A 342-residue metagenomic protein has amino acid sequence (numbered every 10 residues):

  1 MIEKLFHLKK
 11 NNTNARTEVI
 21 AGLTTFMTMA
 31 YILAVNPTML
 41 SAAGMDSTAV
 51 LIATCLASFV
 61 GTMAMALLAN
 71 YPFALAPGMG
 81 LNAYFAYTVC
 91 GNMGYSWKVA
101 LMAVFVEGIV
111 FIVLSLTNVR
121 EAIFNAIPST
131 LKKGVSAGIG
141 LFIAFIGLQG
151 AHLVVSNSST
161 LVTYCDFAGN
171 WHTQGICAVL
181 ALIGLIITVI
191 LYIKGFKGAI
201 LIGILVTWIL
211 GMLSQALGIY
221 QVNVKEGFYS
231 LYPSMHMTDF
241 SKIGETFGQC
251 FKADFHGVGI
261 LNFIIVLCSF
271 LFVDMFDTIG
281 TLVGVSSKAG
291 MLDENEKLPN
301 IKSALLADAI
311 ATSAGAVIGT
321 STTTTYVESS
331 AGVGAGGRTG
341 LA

Functional and structural regions predicted by a protein language model:
M1-A49, C165-G169, I204-K302: Helix-loop-helix hairpins and the membrane-proximal interhelical loops of multi-pass alpha-helical transport proteins
I2-N36, A57, G78-Y87, G91-I139 (+1 more regions): Helix-loop-helix junctions within the multi-pass membrane cores of secondary transporters/permeases
A42-V50, A69-A74, T163-I176, V333-A342: Short, amphipathic, aromatic/basic-enriched membrane-interface segments that mark the entry/exit of transmembrane
D46-N92: Active-site cofactor/substrate anionic-group-binding motifs, chiefly glycine- and Lys/Arg-rich phosphate-binding loops
F59-L67, T88-V89, I112, L185-I190 (+3 more regions): Alpha-helical transmembrane segments of multipass membrane proteins
G61-F73, V189-Y192, S269-D277, D308-I318: Transmembrane alpha-helix interface/packing and boundary motifs in multi-pass membrane proteins, characterized by
M63-P77, I190-L201, G334-G340: Membrane-helix interface "capping/anchor" motifs
M93-I209, L213, A342: Membrane-embedded alpha-helical modules
